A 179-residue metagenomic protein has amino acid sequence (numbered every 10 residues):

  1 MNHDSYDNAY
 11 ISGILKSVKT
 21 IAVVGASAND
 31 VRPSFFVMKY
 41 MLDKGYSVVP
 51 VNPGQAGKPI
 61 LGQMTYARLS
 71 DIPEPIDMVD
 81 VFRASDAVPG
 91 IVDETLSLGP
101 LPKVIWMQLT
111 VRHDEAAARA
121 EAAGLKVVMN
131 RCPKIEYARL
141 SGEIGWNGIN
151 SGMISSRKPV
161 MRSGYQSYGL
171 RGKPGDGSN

Functional and structural regions predicted by a protein language model:
M1-S17: Short N-terminal or domain-adjacent regulatory/targeting segments
H3-D7, K58-E74, D80-G90: Glycine-rich, highly charged phosphate/nucleotide-binding loops
N29-V31, K39-P59: NAD(P)-binding Rossmann-fold cofactor-contacting core
G54-Q55, D71, Q108-R112, R131-E136: Short, acidic/turn-prone active-site loops that include or flank metal/cofactor- and phosphate-binding residues
P59-L61, I76-D77, D114-A118, E136-E143: Short, charged, surface-exposed secondary-structure boundary motifs
T95-A123: ADP-ribose/adenylate-binding Rossmann-like module
E136-N179: A charged, well-structured terminal subsegment
